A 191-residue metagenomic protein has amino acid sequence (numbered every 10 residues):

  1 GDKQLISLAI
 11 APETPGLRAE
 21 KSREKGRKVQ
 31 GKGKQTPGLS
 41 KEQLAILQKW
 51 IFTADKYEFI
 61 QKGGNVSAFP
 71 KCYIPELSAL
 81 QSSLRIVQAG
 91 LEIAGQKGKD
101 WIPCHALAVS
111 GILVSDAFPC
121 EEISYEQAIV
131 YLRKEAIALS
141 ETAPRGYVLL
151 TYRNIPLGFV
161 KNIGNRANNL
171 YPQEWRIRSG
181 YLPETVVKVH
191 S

Functional and structural regions predicted by a protein language model:
D2-S191: Polybasic, low-complexity RNA-engagement segments
